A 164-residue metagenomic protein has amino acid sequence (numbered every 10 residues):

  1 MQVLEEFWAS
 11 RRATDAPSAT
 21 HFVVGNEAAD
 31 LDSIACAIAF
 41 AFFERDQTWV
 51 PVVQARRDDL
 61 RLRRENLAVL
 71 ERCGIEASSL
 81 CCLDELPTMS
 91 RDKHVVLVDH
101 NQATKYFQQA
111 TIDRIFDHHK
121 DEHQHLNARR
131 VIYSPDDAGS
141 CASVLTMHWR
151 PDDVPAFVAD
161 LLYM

Functional and structural regions predicted by a protein language model:
M1-M164: Replace "Mg2+/Mn2+-dependent" with "divalent metal-dependent
